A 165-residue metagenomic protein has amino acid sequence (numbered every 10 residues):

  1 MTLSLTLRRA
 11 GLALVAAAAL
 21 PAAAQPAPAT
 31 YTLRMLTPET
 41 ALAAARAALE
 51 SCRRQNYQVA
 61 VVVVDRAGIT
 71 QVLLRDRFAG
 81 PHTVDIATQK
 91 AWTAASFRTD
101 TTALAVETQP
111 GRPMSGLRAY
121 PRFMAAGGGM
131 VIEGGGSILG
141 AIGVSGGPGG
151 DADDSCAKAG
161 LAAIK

Functional and structural regions predicted by a protein language model:
M1-L14: Bacterial N-terminal signal peptides that target proteins for export
L14-V15, S96: A periodicity- and composition-biased signal for non-globular, repetitive helical segments
V15-A23: Hydrophobic h-region of N-terminal signal peptides that target proteins for export in Gram-negative bacteria
Q25-K165: Flexible, solvent-exposed loop/hinge segments and secondary-structure transition points
